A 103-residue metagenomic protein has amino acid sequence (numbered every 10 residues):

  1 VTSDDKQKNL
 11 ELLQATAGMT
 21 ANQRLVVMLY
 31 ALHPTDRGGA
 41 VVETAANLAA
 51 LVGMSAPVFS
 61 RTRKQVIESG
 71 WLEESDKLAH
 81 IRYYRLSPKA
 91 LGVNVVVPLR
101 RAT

Functional and structural regions predicted by a protein language model:
V1-L51, I81, L99-T103: Short recognition helix of helix-turn-helix/winged-helix DNA-binding domains
N22, H33-L91: Winged helix-turn-helix DNA-binding recognition segment
P88-T103: Conserved segment of winged-helix/HTH DNA-binding domains
